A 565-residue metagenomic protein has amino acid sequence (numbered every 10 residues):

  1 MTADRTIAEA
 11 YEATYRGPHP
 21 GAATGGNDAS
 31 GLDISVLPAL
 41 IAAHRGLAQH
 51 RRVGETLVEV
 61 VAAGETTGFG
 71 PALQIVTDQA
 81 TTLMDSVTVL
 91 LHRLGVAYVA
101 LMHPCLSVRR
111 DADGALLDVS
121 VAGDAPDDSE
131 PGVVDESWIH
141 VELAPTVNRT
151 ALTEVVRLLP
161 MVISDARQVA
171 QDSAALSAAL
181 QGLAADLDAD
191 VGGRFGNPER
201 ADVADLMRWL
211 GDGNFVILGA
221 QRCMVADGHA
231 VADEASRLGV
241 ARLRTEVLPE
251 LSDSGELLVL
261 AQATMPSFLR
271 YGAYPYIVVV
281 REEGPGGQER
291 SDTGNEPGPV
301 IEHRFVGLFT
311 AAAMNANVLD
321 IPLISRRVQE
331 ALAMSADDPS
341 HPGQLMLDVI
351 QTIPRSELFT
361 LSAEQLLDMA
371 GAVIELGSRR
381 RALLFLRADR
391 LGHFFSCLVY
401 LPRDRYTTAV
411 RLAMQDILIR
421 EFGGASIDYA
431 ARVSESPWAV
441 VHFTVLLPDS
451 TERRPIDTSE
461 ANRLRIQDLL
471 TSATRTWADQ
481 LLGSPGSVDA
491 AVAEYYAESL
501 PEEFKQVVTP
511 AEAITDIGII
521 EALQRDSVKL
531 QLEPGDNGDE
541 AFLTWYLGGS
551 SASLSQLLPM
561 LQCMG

Functional and structural regions predicted by a protein language model:
M1-G565: Non-catalytic interaction/regulatory segments
